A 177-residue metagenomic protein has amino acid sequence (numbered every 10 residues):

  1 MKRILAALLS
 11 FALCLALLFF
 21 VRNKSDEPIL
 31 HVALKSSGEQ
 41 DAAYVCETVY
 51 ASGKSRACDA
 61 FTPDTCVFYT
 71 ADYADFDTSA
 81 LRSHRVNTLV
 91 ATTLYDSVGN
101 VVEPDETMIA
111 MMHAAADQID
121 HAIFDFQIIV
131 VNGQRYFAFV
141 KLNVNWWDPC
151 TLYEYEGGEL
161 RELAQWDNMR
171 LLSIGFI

Functional and structural regions predicted by a protein language model:
M1-I4: Positively charged n-region of N-terminal signal peptides that target proteins for export
A7-F19: Hydrophobic membrane-insertion alpha-helices, especially the h-region of bacterial N-terminal signal peptides
L18-P28: Sec-dependent signal peptide cleavage junction
I29-E39, F124-G133, G175-I177: Structural signature of eukaryotic scaffold interfaces centered on beta-propeller domains
A33, D41-S52, R56-A60, V67 (+3 more regions): Short beta-strand elements that form the blades of beta-propeller/WD-repeat-like and other beta-sheet-rich scaffold
S55, P63-F68, W146-L152: Structural motif
R82-D117, M169-F176: Surface-exposed loop and turn segments in beta-propeller and other repeat-based domains that flank or scaffold
E156-G158: Short loop/turn segments that connect beta-strands within beta-propeller blades
